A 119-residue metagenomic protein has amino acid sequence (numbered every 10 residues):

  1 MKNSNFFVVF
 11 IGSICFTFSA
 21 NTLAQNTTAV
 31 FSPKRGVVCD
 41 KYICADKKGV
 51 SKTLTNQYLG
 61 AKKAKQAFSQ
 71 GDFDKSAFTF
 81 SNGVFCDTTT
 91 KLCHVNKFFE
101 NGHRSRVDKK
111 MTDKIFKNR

Functional and structural regions predicted by a protein language model:
M1-V9: Bacterial N-terminal signal peptides that target proteins for export
T17-S19: N-terminal signal peptide c-region/cleavage motif recognized by signal peptidases
N21-L23: Signal peptide cleavage region of secreted peptide precursors
Q25-R119: Post-signal/leader-peptide non-cytosolic segments of secretory proteins
